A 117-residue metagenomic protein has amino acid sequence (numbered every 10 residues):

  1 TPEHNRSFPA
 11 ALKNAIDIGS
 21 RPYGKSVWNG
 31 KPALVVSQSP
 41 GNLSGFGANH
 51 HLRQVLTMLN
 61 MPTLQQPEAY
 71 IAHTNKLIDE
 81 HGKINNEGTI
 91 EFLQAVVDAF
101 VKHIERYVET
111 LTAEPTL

Functional and structural regions predicted by a protein language model:
T1-N60: Helix-loop-strand module that forms the ligand-binding subsite of alpha/beta enzymes
P62-L117: Glycine-rich phosphate/pyrophosphate-binding loop and the adjoining helix
